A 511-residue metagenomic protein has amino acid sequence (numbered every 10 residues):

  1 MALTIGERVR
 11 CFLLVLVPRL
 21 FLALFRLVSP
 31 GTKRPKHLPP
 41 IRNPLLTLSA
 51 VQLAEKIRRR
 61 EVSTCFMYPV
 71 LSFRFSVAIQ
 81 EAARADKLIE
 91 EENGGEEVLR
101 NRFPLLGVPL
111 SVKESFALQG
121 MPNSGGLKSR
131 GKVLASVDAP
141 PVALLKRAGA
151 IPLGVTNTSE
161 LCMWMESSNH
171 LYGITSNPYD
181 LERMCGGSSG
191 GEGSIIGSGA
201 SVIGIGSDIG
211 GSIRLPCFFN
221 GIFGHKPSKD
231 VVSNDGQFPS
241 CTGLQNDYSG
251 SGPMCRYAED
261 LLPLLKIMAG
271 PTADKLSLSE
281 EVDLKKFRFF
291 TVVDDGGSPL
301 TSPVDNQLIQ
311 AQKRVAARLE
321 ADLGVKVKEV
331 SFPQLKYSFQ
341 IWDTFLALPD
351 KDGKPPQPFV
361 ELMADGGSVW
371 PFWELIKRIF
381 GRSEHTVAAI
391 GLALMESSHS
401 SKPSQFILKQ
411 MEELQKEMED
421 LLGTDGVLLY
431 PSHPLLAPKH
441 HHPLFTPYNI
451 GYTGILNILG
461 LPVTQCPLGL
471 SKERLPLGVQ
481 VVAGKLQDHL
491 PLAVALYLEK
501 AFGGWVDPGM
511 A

Functional and structural regions predicted by a protein language model:
M1-R100, I267-G451, I458, L486 (+1 more regions): Amidase signature
A2-G210: Gly/Ser-rich catalytic/binding loops embedded in alpha/beta enzyme cores
A117, A150, G210, E259 (+4 more regions): Short, glycine-/Ser/Thr-/acidic-enriched flexible segments
Q119-G120, L215, S233-D235, L300 (+2 more regions): Short helix/loop capping segments that flank catalytic or ligand/cofactor-binding pockets
G125-G131, D305, H442-F445, V481: Short glycine-enriched, charge-decorated loop/helix-capping segments at active-site entrances that position
R130-L134, N449-I450, G454: A short acidic, glycine-rich active-site loop that binds or catalyzes chemistry on phosphate/adenosine moieties
V137-L265, N457-G469, L475-G478: Short glycine/serine-rich loop segments
S249, P253, L475-A495, M510: Short, well-ordered beta-strand elements
